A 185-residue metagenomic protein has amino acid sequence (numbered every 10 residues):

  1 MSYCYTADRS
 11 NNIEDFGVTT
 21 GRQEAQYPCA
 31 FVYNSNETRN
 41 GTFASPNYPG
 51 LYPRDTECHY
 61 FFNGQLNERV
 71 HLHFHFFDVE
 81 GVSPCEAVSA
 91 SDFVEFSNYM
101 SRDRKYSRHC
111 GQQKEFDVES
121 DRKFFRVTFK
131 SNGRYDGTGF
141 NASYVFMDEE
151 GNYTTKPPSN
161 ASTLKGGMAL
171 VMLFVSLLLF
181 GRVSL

Functional and structural regions predicted by a protein language model:
M1-L185: Domain-level representation of secreted and single-pass membrane ectodomains enriched in extracellular protease systems
